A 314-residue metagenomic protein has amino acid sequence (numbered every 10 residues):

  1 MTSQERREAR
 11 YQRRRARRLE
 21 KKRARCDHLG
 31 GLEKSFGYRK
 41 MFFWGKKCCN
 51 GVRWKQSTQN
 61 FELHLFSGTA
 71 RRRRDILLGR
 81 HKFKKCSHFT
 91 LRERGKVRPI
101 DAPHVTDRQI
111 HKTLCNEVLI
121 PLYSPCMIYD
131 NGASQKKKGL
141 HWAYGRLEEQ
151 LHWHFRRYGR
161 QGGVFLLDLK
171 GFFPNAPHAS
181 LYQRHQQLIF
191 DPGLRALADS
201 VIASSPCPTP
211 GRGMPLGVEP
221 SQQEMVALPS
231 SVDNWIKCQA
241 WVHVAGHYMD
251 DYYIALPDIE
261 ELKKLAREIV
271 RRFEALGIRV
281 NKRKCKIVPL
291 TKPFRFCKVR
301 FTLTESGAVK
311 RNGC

Functional and structural regions predicted by a protein language model:
M1-A70: Non-catalytic, polymerase-adjacent accessory regions of viral genome-replication enzymes
H28-L32, C115-L167, G171-P174: Active-site-proximal segment of RNA-dependent polymerases
K47-Q59, L91-D101, I128-Y129: Glycine-/proline-rich flexible loop or hinge segments
T58, E62, A133, K137 (+3 more regions): Conserved phosphate/pyrophosphate-binding and hydrolysis machinery centered on Walker-type P-loop NTPases, extending
R72-K96, G193-P206: Reverse-transcriptase-like RNA-dependent polymerase core
V97-I128, P210-C238: Conserved pre-motif C helix in the palm subdomain of viral-like polymerases
G145, E149-M249, Y253-E268, R272 (+1 more regions): Conserved polymerase palm-domain catalytic core
V244-H247, I254-C314: Polymerase palm active-site segment centered on the conserved acidic dipeptide of motif C
